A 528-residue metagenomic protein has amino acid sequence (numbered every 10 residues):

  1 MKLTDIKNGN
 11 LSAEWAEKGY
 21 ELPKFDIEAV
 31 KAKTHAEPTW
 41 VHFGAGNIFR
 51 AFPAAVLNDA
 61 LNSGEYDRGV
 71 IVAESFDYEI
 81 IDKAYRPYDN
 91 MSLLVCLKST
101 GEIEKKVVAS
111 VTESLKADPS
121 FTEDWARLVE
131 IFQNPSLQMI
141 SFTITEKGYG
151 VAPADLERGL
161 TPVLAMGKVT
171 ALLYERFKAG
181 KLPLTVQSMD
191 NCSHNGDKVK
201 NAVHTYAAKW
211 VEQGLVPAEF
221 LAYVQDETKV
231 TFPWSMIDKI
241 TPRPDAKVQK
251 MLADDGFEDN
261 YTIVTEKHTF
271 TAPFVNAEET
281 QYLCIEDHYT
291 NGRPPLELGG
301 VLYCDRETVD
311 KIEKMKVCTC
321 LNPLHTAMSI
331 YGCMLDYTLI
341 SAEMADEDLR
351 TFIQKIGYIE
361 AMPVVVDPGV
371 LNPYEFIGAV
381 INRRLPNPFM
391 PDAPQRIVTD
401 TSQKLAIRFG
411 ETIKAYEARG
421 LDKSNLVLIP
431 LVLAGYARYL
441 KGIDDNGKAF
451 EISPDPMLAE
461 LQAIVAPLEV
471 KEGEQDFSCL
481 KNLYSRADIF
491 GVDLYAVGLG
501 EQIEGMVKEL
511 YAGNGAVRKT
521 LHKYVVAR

Functional and structural regions predicted by a protein language model:
M1-F43, N47-R528: Substrate/ligand-engaging "lid" and interaction regions
